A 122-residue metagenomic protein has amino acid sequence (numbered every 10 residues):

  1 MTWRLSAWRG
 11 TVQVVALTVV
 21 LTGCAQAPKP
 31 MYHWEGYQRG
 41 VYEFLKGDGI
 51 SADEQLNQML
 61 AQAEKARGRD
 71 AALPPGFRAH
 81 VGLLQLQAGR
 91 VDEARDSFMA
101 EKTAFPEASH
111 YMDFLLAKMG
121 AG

Functional and structural regions predicted by a protein language model:
M1-C24: Sec-dependent bacterial lipoprotein signal peptides
T18-V41: Bacterial Sec signal peptide processing site at the extreme N-terminus
K29-P30, A63-A72: Flexible helix-coil transition and linker loops at the boundaries of alpha-helical arrays
L45, S109-G122: TPR/TPR-like alpha-solenoid helical repeat scaffolds
G47-A61: Helix-turn-helix repeat elements of alpha-solenoid scaffolds
H80-V81: Structural register within alpha-helical repeat arrays
